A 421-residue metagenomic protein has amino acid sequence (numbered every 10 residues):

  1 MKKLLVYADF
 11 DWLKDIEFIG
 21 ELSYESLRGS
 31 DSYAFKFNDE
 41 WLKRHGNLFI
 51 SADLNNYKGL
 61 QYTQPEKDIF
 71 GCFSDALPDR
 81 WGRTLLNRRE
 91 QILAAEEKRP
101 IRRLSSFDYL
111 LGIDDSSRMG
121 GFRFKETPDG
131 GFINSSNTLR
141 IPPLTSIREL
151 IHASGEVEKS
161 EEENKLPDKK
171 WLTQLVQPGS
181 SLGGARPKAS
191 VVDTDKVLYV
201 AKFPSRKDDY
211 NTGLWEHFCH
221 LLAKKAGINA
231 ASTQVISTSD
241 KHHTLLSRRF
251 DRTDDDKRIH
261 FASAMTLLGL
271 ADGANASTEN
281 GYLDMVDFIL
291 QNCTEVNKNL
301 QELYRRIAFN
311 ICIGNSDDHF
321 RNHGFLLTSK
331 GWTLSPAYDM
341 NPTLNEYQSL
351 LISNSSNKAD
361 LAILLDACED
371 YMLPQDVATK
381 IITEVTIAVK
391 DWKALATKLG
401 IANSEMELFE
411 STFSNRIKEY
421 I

Functional and structural regions predicted by a protein language model:
M1-F320, G324-I421: Phosphate/dinucleotide-binding and metal-coordinating scaffold of catalytic cores in nucleotide-dependent enzymes
